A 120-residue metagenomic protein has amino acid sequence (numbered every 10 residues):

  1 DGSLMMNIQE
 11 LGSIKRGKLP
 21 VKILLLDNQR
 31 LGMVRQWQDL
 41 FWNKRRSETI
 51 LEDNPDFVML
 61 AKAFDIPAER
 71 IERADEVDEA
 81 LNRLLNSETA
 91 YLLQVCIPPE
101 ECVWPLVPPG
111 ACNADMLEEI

Functional and structural regions predicted by a protein language model:
G2-I120: Thiamine diphosphate
